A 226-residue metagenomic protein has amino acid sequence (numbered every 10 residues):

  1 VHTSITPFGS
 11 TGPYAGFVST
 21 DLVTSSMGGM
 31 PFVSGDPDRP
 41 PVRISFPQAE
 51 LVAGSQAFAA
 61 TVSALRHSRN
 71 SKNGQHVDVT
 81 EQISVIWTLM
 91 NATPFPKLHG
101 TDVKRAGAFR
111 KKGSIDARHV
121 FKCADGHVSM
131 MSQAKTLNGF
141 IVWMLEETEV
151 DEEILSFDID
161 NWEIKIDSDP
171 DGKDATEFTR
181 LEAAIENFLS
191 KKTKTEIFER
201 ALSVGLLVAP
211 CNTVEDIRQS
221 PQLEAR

Functional and structural regions predicted by a protein language model:
V1-Q133, N138-W143: Active-site-adjacent "lid/gating" segments in soluble enzymes
Q48, F188-L189, L223: Tryptophan-centric aromatic hotspots in well-structured domains and transmembrane helices
V52, N138, T195, V214-E215: Residues in well-ordered alpha-helical elements
W87-N91, K165-I166, G172, R218-L223: Short, solvent-exposed polar/charged micro-motifs at secondary-structure junctions
P96-R105, L145-L155, S220-R226: Short, surface-exposed loop/helix-turn segments at secondary-structure junctions that function as lids/hinges flanking
A117-H119, C123-V204: Aromatic-enriched alpha-helical interface/lid elements that frame and gate functional surfaces
F198, S203-R226: A glycine-rich dinucleotide-binding beta-alpha-beta segment and adjacent secondary-structure elements that constitute
